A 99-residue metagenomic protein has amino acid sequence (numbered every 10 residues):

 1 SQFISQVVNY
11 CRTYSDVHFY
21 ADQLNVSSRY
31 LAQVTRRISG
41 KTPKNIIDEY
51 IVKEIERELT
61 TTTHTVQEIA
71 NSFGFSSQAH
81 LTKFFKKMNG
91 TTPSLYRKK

Functional and structural regions predicted by a protein language model:
F3-D16, T35, S39, E56-T65 (+2 more regions): Basic, amphipathic alpha-helical hairpins
H18-F19, Y30, E68: Alpha-helical residues within helix-turn-helix
L24, F73-G74, F85: Core residues of bacterial helix-turn-helix
L24-N25, V34: Basic, nucleic-acid-binding surfaces and adjacent catalytic neighborhoods in DNA/RNA-processing proteins
L31, H80-L81, F85: Short hydrophobic/aromatic patch on the recognition helix
R37-Q78, K98-K99: Terminal helix-turn-helix DNA-binding modules in bacterial transcription factors
K83-K99: …primarily DNA-binding HTH/wHTH and HhH modules…
